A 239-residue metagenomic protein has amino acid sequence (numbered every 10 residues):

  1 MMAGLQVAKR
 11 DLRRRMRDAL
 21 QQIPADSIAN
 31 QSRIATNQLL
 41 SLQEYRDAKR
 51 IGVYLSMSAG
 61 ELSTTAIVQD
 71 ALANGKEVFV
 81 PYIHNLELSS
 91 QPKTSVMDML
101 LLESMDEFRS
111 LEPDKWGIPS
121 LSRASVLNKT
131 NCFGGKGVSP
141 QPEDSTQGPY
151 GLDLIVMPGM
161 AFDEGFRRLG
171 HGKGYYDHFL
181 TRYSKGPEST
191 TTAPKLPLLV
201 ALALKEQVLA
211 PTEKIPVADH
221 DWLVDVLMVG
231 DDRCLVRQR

Functional and structural regions predicted by a protein language model:
M2-Q147: N-terminal active-site beta-alpha-beta segment that forms phosphate/nucleotide-binding and substrate-recognition loops
M2-V7, D18, I118-M157, E164-R167 (+1 more regions): Surface-exposed, charge/polar-rich loops and edge strands
M16, V53, V78, V156 (+2 more regions): A residue-level signal for conserved active-site and pocket-lining positions in enzyme catalytic cores
S27, A59, R168-H171, D219: Alpha-helix N-cap/loop-to-helix boundary motif
S32, L39, S58, S63 (+8 more regions): Generic hydrophobic/packing signal
Y54-M57, M99-E103, H171, Y175-L180 (+1 more regions): Broad hydrophobic/π-residue packing in well-ordered secondary structure
L62-Q69, F166-R182: Short Gly/Thr/Asp-enriched flexible loops that form oxyanion-binding sites at enzyme active sites
